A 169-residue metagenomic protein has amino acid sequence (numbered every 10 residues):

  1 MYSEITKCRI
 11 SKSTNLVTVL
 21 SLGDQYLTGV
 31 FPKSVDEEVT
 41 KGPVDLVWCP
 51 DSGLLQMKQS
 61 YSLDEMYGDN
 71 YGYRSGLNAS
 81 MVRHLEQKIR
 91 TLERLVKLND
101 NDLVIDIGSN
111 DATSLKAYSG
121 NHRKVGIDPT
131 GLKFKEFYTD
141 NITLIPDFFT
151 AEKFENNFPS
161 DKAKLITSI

Functional and structural regions predicted by a protein language model:
M1-A79: N-terminal juxtadomain amphipathic helix that follows a signal peptide/anchor or precedes a small N-terminal auxiliary
K12-N15, D100, G120, K162: Short loop/turn motifs at secondary-structure junctions
S21, D106, D128: Acidic active-site catalytic centers that drive phospho-/nucleotidyl reactions and related ester hydrolyses
R83-N101: Conserved alpha-helix/loop element of class I SAM-dependent methyltransferases that forms part of the SAM/SAH-binding
N99-N110: Conserved class I S-adenosyl-L-methionine
D111-K153: Class I SAM-dependent methyltransferase SAM/SAH-binding core
E152-D161: Short amphipathic alpha-helix with an adjacent loop that forms part of the alpha/beta core around
K164-T167: A conserved beta-strand element that flanks and buttresses the S-adenosyl-L-methionine
